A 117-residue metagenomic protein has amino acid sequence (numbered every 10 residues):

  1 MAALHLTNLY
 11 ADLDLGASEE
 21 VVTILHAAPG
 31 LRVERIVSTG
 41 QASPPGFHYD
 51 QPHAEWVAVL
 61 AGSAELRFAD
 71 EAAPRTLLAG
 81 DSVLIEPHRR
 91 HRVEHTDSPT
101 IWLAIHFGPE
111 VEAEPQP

Functional and structural regions predicted by a protein language model:
M1-H48, P117: A short, N-terminal "cap"/entry segment at the start of jelly-roll beta-barrel domains of the cupin/DSBH fold
V22-L25, P44-Q51, R67-A69, R75-T76 (+1 more regions): Short histidine-centered beta-strand/loop micro-motifs that create catalytic or ligand/metal-coordination sites
P29-G30, E71, S98-P99: Short strand-connecting beta-turns/loops that link adjacent beta-strands
P29-L31, T39-S43, A61-E65, P109-E112: Short, charged/polar surface micro-motifs in flexible loops or helix N-caps
R32, E65-R67, R92, I101: General beta-strand recognition
D50-L66: Short, conserved beta-strand element in jelly-roll/cupin
E71-P87: Short acidic-glycine-tyrosine-enriched beta hairpin
L78, P87-E112: Ligand-binding loop in jelly-roll beta-barrel domains
